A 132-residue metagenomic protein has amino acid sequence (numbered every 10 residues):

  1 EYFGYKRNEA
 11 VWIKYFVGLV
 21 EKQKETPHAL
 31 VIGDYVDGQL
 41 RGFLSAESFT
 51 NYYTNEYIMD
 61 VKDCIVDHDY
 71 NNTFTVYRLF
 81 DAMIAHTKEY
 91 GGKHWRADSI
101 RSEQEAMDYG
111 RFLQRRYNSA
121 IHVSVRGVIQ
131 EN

Functional and structural regions predicted by a protein language model:
E1-G18: Conserved GNAT-fold acetyl-CoA-binding loop/helix
V20-P27: Short loop/turn motifs at secondary-structure junctions and domain boundaries
P27-L44: Conserved beta-hairpin
N55-H68: Conserved acetyl-CoA binding element of GNAT-fold acetyltransferases
V66, N71-A85: Conserved acetyl-CoA-binding loop-helix of GNAT-fold acetyltransferases
K88-I100: Conserved GNAT acetyl-CoA-binding A-motif
I100-G127: Conserved active-site alpha-helix within GNAT-family acetyltransferase domains
